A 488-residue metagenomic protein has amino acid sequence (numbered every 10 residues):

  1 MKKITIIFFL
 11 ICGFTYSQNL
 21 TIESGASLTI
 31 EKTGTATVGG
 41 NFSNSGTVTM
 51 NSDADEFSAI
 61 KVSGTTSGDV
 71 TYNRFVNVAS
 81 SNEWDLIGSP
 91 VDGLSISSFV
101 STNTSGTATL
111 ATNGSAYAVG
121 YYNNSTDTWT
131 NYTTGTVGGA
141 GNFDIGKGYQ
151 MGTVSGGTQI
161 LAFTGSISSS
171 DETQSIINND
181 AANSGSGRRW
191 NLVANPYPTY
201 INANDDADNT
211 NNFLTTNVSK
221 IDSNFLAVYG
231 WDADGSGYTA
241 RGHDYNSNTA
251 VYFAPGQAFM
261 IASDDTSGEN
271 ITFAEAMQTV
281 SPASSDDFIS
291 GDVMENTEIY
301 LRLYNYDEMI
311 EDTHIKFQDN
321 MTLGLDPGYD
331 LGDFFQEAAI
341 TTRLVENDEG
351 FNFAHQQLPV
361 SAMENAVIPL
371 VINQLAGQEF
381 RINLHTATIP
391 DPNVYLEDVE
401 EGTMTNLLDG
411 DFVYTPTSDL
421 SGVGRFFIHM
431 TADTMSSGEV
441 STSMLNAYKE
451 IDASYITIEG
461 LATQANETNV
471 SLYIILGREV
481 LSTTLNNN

Functional and structural regions predicted by a protein language model:
M1-I22, T434-G438, I458: Bacterial Sec-dependent N-terminal signal peptides
C12, S27-K32, E83, Y149 (+3 more regions): Bimodal feature
S17-I30, D69-S89, E275-M277, P282-L303 (+1 more regions): Boundary/junction segments of secreted and surface-exposed precursor proteins
Q18-A79, T164: Extracellular beta-helix/beta-solenoid repeat scaffolds
G25-S27, T33-T35, N41-S43, T47 (+7 more regions): Disulfide-stabilized cysteine-rich extracellular repeat microdomains
D53-V100, D180-A182, G187-R188, N195-P198: Extracellular, surface-exposed repeat architectures
P90, S97-T153: Conserved positions within compact, well-structured domain cores
S125-D144, G152-N488: Compositionally biased Ser/Thr/Gly- and acidic/asparagine-rich, proline-interspersed low-complexity stretches
